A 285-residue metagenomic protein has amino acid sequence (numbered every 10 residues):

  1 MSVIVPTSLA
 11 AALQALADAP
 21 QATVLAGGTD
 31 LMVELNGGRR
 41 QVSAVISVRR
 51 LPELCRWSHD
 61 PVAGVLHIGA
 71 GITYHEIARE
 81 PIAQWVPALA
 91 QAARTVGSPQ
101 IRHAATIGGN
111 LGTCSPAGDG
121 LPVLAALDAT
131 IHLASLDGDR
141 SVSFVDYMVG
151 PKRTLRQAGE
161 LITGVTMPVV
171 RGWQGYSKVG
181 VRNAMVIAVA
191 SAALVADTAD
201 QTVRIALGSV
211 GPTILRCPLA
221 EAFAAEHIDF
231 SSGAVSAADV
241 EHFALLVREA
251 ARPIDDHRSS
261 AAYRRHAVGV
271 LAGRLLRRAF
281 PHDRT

Functional and structural regions predicted by a protein language model:
M1-T285: C-terminal structural segment of proteins
